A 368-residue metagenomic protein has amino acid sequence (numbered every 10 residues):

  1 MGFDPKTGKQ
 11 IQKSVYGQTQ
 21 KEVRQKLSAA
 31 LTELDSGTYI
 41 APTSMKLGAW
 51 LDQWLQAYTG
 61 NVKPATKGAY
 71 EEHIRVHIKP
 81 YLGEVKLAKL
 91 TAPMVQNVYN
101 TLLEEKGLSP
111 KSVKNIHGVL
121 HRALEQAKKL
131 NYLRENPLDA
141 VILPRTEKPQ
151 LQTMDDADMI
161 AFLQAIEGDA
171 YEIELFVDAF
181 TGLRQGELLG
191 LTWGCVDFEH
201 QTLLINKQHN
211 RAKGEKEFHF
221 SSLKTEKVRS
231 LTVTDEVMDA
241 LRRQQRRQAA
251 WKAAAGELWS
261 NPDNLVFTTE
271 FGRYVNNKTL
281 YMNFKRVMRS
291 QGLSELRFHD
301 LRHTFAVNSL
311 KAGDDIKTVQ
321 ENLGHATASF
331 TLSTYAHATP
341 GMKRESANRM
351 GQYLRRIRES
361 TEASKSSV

Functional and structural regions predicted by a protein language model:
G2-N97, Q244-D263, P340, R355: N-terminal DNA-binding module of tyrosine recombinases/phage integrases
V15, T19, T43-S44, L55-Y132 (+4 more regions): N-terminal core-binding DNA-recognition domain of tyrosine site-specific recombinases/integrases
Q18, R145, Q208-R211, M238 (+1 more regions): Catalytic-site neighborhood detector that most strongly recognizes the C-terminal catalytic loop/helix of tyrosine
P110, K114-I116, K129, L133-W193 (+5 more regions): Basic, Lys/Arg- and aromatic-enriched nucleic-acid-binding interface segment
K111, K129, F176, F180-E187 (+3 more regions): C-terminal catalytic core of tyrosine-transesterase DNA break-rejoin enzymes
A157, Q208-R211, T234-S294: Active-site/catalytic core of tyrosine-dependent DNA strand-transfer enzymes
Q164, H200, R211-V237, R242-R243 (+3 more regions): C-terminal secondary-structure termini that scaffold catalytic or DNA-interacting sites
C195-T202, E295, D314-A336, R344: Short, polar N-cap/turn motifs at the start of nucleic acid-interacting alpha helices
